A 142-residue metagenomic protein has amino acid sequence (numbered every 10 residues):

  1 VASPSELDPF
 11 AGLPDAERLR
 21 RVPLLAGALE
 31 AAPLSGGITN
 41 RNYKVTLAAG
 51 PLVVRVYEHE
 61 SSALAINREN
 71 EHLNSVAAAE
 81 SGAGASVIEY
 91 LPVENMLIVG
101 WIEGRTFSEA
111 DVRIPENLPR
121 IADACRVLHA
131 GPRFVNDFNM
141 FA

Functional and structural regions predicted by a protein language model:
V1-E30: Juxta-kinase regulatory segment immediately upstream of eukaryotic protein kinase catalytic domains
A32-F141: ATP-binding pocket architecture of kinase catalytic cores
